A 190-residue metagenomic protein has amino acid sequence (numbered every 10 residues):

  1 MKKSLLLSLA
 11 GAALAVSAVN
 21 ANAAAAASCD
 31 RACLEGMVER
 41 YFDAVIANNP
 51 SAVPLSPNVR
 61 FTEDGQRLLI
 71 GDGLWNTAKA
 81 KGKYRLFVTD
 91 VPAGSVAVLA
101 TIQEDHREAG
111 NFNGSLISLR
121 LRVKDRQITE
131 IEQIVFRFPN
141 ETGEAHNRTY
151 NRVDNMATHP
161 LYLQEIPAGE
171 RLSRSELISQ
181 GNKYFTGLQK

Functional and structural regions predicted by a protein language model:
K2-A21: Gram-negative bacterial Sec-dependent N-terminal signal peptides
A21-K190: C-terminal and inter-domain tail/linker signature
